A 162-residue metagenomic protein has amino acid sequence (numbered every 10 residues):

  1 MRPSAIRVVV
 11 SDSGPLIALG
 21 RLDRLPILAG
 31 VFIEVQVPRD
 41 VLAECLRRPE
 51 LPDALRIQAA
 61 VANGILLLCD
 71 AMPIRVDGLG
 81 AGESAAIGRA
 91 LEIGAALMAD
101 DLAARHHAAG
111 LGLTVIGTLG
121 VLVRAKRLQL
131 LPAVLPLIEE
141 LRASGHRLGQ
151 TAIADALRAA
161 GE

Functional and structural regions predicted by a protein language model:
P3-A95, L102, A109-L113, T151-A152 (+1 more regions): Active-site-proximal, substrate-binding regions of enzyme catalytic domains and RNA-binding/basic surfaces
L42-L51, R105-E162: Acidic, PIN/NYN-like endoribonuclease modules and their adjacent C-terminal/linker elements
